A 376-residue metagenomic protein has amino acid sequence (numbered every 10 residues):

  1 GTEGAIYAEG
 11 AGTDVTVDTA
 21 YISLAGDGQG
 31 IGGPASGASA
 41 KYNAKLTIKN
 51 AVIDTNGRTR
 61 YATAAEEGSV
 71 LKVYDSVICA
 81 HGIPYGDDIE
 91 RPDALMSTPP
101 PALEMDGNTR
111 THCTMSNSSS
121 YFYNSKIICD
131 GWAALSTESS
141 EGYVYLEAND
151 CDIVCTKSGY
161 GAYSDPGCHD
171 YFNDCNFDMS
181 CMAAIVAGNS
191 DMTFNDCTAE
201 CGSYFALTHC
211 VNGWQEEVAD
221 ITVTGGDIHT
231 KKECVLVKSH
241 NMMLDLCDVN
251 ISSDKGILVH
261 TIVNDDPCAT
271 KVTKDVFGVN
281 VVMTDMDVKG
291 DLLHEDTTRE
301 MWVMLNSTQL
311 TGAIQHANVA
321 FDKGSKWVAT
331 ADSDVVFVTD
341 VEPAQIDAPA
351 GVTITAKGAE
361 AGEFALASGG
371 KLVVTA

Functional and structural regions predicted by a protein language model:
G1-G4, A20-A25, A51-I53, W327 (+1 more regions): N-terminal extracellular ligand-recognition/capping segment immediately after the signal peptide
G1-L24, K371-A376: N-terminal segments that cap or nucleate solenoid repeat domains
G4, T55-Y61, D130-W132, V144-L146 (+4 more regions): Internal alpha-helical scaffold/solenoid segments in large eukaryotic proteins
E9-G10, T19-Y42, E67-G68, C79-S116 (+9 more regions): Acidic/polar low-complexity surface segments
G12-T19, K45-N50, V70-D75, S97-P99 (+12 more regions): All-beta strand scaffolds that present successive hydrophobic residues in beta-strands
L24, T55-G57, A80, Y85 (+8 more regions): Residues in short coils/turns that link rungs of repeat/solenoid architectures in beta-rich domains
A38, T63-A65, T208-V211, C234-S239 (+5 more regions): Sequence/structural signature of small/polar-enriched beta-strand/turn repeats that build beta-strand-rich repeat
T114, S140, I153, S164-G167 (+7 more regions): Intrinsically disordered, low-complexity terminal regions
